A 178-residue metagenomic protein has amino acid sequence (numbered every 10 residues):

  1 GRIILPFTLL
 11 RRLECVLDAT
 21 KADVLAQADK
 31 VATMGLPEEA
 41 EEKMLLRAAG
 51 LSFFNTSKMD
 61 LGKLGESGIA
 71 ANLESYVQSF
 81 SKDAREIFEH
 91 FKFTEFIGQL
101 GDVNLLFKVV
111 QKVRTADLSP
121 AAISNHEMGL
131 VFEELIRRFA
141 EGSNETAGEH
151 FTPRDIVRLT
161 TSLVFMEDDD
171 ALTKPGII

Functional and structural regions predicted by a protein language model:
G1-D169: Non-catalytic, mostly N-terminal accessory regions of nucleic-acid modification and defense proteins
D170-I178: Conserved class I S-adenosyl-L-methionine
